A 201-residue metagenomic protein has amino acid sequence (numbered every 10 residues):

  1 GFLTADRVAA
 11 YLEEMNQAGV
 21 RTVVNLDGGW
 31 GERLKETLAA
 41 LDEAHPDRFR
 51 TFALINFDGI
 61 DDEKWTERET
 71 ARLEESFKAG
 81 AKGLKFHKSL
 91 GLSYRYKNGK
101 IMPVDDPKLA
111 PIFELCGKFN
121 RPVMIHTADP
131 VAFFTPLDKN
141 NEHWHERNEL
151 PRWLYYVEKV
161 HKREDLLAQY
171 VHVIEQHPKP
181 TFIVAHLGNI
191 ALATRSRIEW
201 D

Functional and structural regions predicted by a protein language model:
G1-L3, M124-A128, V184: Histidine-centered catalytic micro-motifs
F2-V8, L26-K35, D58-E67, Y94 (+2 more regions): Acidic-and-aromatic substrate-binding clefts and catalytic sites of carbohydrate-active enzymes
A5-D6, D165-H172, Q176-D201: H/E-rich (His + Asp/Glu) clusters that bind or coordinate divalent metals
D6, Y11-R33, F49-N56, K82-G83 (+1 more regions): Divalent metal-dependent hydrolysis catalytic cores, especially in the metallo-beta-lactamase
A10-E14, E36-A40, H172: A short acidic, amphipathic alpha-helical/loop segment
Q17-T22, R152-Y155, P178-F182: Short, surface-exposed connector motifs at secondary-structure boundaries
L34-H161: Active-site gating/metal-coordination segments in enzymes
